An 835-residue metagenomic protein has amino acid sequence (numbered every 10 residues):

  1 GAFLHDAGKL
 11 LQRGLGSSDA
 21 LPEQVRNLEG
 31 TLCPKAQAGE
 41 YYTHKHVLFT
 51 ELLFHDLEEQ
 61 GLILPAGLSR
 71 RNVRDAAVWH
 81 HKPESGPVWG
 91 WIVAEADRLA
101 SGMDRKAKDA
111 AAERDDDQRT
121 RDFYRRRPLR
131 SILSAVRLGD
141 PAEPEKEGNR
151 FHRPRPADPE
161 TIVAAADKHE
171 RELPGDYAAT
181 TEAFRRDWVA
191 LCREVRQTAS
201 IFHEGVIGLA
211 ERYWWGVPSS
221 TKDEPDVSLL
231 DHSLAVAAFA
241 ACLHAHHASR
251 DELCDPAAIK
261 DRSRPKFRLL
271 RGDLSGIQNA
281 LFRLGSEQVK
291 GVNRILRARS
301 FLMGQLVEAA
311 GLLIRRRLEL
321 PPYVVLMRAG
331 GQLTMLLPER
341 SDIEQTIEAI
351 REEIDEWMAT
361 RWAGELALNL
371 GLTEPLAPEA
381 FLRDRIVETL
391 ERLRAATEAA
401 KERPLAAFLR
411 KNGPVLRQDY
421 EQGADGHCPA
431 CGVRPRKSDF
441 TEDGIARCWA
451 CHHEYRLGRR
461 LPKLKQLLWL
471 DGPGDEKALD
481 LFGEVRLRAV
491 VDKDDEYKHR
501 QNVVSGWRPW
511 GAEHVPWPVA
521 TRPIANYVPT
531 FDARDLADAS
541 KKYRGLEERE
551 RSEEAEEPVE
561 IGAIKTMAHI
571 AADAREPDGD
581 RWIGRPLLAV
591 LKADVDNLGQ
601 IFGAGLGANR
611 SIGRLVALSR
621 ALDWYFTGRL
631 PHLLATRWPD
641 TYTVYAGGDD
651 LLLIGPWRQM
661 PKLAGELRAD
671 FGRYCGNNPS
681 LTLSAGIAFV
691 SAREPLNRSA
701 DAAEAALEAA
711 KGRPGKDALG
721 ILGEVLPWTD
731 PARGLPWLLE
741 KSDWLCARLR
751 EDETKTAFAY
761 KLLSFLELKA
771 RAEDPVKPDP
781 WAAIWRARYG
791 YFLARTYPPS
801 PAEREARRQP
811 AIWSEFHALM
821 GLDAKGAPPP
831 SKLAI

Functional and structural regions predicted by a protein language model:
G1-A165, E172, A179, W214-S219 (+2 more regions): Divalent metal-dependent catalytic cores for phosphoryl transfer on phosphate-bearing substrates
H55, A237-A248, F301-L320, E348-M358 (+6 more regions): Alpha-helical scaffold within the catalytic cores of cyclic-nucleotide enzymes
S69-H80, R268, P321-L336, A363-L382 (+5 more regions): A short glycine-enriched loop-to-beta-strand structural element that forms part of the catalytic core of nucleotide
G311-M335, R361-E365, L370, G472-V504 (+4 more regions): Conserved helix-loop-beta segment at the catalytic/binding core of cyclic-nucleotide signaling proteins
P338, A349, E353, L372 (+3 more regions): Cyclic nucleotide signaling catalytic output domains
M358-L368, L393-F408, C675-P679, F689 (+2 more regions): Catalytic/regulatory signature loops of cyclic-dinucleotide turnover enzymes and related class III nucleotidyl cyclases
L405-N502: Cys/His-rich short segments
K716-I835: Long, compositionally biased charged/polar accessory segments in the mid-to-C-terminal portions of proteins
